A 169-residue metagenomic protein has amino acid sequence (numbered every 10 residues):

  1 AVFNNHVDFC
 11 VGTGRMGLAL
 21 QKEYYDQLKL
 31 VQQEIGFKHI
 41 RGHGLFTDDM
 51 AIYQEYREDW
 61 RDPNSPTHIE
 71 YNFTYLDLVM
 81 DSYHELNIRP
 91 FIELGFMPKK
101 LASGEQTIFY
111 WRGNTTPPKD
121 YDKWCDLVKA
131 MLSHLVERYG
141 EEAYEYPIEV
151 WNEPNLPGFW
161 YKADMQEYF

Functional and structural regions predicted by a protein language model:
A1-K38, G42-H43: Mature N-terminal, pre-catalytic/accessory segment of carbohydrate-active enzymes
I35-F169: Substrate-binding cleft and catalytic face of glycoside hydrolase catalytic domains, especially the flexible beta-alpha
